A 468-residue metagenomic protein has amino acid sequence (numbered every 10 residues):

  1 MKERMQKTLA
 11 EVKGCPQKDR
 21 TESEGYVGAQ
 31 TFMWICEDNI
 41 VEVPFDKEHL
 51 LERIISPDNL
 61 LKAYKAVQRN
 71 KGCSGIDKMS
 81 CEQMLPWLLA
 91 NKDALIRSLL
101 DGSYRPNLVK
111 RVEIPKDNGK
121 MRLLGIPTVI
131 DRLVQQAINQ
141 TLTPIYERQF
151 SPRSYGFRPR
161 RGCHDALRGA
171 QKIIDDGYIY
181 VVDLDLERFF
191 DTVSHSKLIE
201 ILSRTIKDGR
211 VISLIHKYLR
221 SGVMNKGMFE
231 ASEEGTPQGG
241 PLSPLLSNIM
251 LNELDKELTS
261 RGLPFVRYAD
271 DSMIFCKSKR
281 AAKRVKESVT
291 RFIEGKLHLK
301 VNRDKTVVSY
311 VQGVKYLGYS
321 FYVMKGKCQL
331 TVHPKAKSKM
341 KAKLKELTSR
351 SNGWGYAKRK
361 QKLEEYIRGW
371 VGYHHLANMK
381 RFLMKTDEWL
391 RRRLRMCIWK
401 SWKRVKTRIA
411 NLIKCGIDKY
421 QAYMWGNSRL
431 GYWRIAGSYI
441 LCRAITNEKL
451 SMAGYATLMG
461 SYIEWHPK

Functional and structural regions predicted by a protein language model:
M1-L89: Non-catalytic, polymerase-adjacent accessory regions of viral genome-replication enzymes
C73, Q83-L108: Amphipathic alpha-helical blocks
S98-E113, D117, Q149-G313: Conserved polymerase palm-domain catalytic core
L123-L124, T128, Q329-L330: Conserved phosphate-binding loops in nucleotide/dinucleotide-binding enzymes
I138: Nucleotide/phosphate-binding loop and acidic/charged catalytic motifs in nucleotide-binding or -utilizing enzymes
R220, K296-R368: A conserved non-catalytic segment of reverse transcriptases and RNA-directed RNA polymerases corresponding to the late
C328, L347-R408: Right-hand nucleic-acid polymerase module
R393, I398, W402-K468: Extended C-terminal regions of large enzymes
